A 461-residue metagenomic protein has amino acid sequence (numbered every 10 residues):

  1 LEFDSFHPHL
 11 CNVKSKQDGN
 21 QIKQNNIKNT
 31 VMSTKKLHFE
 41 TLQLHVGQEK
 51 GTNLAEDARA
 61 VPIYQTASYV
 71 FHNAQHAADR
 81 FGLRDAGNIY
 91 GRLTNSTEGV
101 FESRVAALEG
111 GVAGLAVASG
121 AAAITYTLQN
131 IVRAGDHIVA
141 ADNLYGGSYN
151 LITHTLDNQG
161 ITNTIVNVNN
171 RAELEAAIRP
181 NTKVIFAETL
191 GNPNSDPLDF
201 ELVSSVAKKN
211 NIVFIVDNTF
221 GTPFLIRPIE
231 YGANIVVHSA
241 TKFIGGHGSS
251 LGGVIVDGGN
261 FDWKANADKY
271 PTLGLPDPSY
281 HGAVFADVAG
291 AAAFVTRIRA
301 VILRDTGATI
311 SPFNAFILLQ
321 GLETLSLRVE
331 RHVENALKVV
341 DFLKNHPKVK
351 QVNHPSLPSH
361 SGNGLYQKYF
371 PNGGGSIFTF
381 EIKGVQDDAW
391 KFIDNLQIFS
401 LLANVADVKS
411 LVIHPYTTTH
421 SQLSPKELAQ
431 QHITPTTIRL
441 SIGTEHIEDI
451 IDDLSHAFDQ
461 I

Functional and structural regions predicted by a protein language model:
D18-V31: Short, Lys/Arg-enriched N-terminal segments with co-localized hydrophobic residues within the first ~10-30 amino acids
S33-K35, G47-L54, L115-N345: Conserved PLP-enzyme active-site core in the AAT-like
S33-N95, S103-R104, T436-S441: N-terminal "arm"/small-domain region of PLP-dependent enzymes with the aminotransferase-like
N73-A122, G147-T155: Conserved N-terminal alpha-helix of the aminotransferase class I/II PLP-enzyme fold
V112, T153-H154, T162, P180-K183 (+3 more regions): PLP-dependent enzyme catalytic core of the Aspartate aminotransferase-like
T306-T309, F313-A315, Q320, T324 (+4 more regions): Conserved small-domain helix->loop->beta segment predominantly found in fold-type I
